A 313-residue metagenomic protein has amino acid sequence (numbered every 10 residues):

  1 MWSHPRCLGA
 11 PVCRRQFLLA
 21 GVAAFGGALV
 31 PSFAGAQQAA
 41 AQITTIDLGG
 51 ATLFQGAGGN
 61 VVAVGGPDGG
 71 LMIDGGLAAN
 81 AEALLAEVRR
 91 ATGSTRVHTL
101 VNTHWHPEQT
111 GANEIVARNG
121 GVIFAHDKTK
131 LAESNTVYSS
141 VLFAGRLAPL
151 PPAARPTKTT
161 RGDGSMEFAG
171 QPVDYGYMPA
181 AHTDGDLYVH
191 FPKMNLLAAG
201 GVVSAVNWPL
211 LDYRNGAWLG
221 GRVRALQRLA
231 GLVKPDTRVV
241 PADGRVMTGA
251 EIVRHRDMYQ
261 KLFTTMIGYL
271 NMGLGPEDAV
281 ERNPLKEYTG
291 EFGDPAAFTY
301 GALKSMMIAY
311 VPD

Functional and structural regions predicted by a protein language model:
M1-Q16, A20-A28: N-terminal secretory signal peptides
A34-A36, A41: Boundary at the C-terminal end of the N-terminal hydrophobic targeting segment
T44-T92, V189-F191, N195-G201: Conserved beta-strand hairpin/beta-sheet module of binuclear metal-dependent hydrolase folds, prominently
G69-G70, L77-A79, S165, P172-K261 (+1 more regions): Metallo-beta-lactamase
I73-G75, H98-W105, F124-D127, A198-G200 (+1 more regions): Active-site neighborhood of phospho(di)ester-bond hydrolases with catalytic His/Asp-centered motifs
R90-S165, D184: Active-site HxH/HxHxD metal-binding segment of metal-dependent hydrolases
L274-D313: C-terminal regulatory/interaction regions
